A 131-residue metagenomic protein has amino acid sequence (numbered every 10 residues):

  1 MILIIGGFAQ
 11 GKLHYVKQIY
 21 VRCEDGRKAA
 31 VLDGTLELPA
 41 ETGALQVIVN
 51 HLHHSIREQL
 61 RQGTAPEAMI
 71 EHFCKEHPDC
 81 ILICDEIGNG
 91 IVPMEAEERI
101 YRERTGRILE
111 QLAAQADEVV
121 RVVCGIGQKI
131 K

Functional and structural regions predicted by a protein language model:
M1-T35: Glycine-rich P-loop/Walker A and Walker A-like loops and their local beta1-loop-alpha1 context in P-loop NTPases
Q10, H54-S55, G88, G127: Short, solvent-exposed loop/turn segments at secondary-structure junctions
L13, K17, G63-E67, G106: Short amphipathic alpha-helical segment that frequently serves as the phosphate-/nucleotide-binding helix
Y15, S55, R61, I100-Y101: Broad hydrophobic/π-residue packing in well-ordered secondary structure
E24, Q62-G63, E97: Hydrophobic alpha-helical membrane context
A29-L82: Conserved nucleotide-sensing/catalytic segment adjacent to the nucleotide-binding pocket in NTP-handling enzymes
P66-K131: Replace "adjacent to P-loop NTPase cores in ATP/GTP-dependent enzymes" with "adjacent to NTP-binding cores
